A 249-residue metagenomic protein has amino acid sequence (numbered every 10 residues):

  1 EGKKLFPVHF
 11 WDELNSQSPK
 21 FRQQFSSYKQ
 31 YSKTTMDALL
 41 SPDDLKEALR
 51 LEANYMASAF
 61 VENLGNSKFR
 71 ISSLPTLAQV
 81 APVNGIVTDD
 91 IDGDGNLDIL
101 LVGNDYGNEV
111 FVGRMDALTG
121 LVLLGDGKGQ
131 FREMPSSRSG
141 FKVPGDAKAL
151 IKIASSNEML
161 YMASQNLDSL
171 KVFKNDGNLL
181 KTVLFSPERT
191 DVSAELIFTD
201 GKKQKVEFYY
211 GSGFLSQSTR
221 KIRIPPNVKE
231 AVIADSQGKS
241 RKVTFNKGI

Functional and structural regions predicted by a protein language model:
E1-T35: Extended catalytic-interface subdomain
K3-K4, D43-G85, L100-I249: Gly/Ser/Thr/Pro-enriched helix-cap/hinge segments flanking short amphipathic alpha-helices
Y28-S32, A57-A59, G93, L123: Short hydrophobic/aromatic-rich motifs at helix boundaries and adjacent loops
D94, D98: Acidic carboxylate motifs that coordinate Ca2+ or other divalent cations, activating on Asp/Glu
